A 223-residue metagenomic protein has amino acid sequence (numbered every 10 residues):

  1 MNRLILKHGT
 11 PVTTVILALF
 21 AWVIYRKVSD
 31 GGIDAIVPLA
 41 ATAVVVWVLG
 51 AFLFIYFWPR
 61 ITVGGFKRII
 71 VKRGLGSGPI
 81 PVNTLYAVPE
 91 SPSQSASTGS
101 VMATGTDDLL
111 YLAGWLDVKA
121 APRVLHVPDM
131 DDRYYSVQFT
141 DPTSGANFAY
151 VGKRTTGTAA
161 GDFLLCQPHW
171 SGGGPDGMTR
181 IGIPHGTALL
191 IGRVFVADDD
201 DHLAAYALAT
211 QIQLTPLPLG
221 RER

Functional and structural regions predicted by a protein language model:
M1-T14: Juxtamembrane interface helix immediately N-terminal to a transmembrane segment
I16-R223: A compositional/structural signature for long, glycine/proline-rich flexible linkers and loops on extracytoplasmic
